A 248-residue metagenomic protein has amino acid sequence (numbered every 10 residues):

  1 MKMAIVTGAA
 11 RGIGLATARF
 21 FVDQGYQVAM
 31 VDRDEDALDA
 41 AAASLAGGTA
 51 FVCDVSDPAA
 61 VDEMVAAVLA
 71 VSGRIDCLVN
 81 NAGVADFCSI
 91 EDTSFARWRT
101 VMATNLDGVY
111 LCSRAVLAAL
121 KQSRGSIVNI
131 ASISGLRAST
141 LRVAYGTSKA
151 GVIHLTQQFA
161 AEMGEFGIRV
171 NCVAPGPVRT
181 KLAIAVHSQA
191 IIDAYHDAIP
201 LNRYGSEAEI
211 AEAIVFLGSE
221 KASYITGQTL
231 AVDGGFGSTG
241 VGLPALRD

Functional and structural regions predicted by a protein language model:
E35-D36, C53-E63, F95, A208: The beta1-alpha1 cofactor-binding region of Rossmann-like NAD(H)/NADP(H)-dependent oxidoreductases
S89-I90, R97-R99, Y195: Substrate-binding pocket helix/loop in short-chain dehydrogenase/reductase
S113, S148, T156: Active-site helix of classical SDR
A118, A161-E165, S223: Alpha-helical segment proximal to the catalytic Tyr-Lys
S132: Residue(s) in the substrate-gating loop at a strand-loop-helix junction that position the organic substrate next
R137, T226-D248: Short C-terminal tail/terminal secondary-structure segment of NAD(P)H-dependent dehydrogenase/reductase domains
C172, D193-I225, V232-G234: C-terminal helical subdomain
